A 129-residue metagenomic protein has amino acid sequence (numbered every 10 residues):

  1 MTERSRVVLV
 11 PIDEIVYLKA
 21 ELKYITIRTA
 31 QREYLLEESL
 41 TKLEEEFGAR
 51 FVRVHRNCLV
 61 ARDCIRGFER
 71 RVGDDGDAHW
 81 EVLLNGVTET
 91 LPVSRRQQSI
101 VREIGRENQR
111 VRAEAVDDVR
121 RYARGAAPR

Functional and structural regions predicted by a protein language model:
M1-R129: Basic, polyanion-interacting recognition surfaces, primarily in bacterial LytTR/OmpR-type DNA-binding effector domains
